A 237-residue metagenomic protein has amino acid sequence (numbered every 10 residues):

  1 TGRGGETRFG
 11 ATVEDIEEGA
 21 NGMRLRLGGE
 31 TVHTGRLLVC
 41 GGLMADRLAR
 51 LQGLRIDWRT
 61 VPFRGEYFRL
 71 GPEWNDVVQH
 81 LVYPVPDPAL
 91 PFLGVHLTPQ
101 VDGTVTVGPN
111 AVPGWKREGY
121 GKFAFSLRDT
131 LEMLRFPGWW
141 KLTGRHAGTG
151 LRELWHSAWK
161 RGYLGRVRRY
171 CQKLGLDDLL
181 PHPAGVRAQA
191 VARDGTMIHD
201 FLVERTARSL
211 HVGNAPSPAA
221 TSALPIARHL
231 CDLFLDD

Functional and structural regions predicted by a protein language model:
T1-R36, R47, S222-L235: Helical element adjacent to the flavin cofactor pocket in flavoenzyme catalytic cores
R3-F9, Y83-L90, G185-G195: Short, solvent-exposed secondary-structure boundary motifs
E6, D15, H96, D200-L202: Short, surface-exposed charged micro-motifs
E6, R55-D57, K173-D177: Short coil/loop linkers at secondary-structure junctions
T7-F9, V39, V107, L180: General beta-strand structural signal in soluble alpha/beta enzymes
A11, N110, H182-A184: Short, well-ordered beta-to-alpha junction loops that form the rim of enzyme active sites and present histidine/acidic
I16-F125: Flavin-dependent oxidoreductases
F92, K122-A124, R128, M133-D237: C-terminal catalytic lobe of FAD-dependent flavoproteins
